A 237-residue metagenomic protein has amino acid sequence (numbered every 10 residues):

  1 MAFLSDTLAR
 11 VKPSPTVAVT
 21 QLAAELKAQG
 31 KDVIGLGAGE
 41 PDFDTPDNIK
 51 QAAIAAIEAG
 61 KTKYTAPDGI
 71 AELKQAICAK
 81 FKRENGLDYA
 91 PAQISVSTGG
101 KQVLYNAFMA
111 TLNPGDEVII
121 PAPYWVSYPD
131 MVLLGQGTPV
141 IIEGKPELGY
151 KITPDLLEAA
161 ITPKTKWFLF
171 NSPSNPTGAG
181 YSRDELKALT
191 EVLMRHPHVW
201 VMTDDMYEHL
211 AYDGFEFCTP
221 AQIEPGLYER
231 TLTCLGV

Functional and structural regions predicted by a protein language model:
S5-G99, N106: N-terminal small-domain helix-loop-helix segment of the aminotransferase-like
D88-I94, P114-E117, K164, Y228-T231: Short acidic capping loops at alpha-helix termini that bridge into adjacent secondary structure
A110-V132: Conserved PLP-anchoring active-site segment centered on the Schiff-base-forming lysine
D116, G137, L193-W200, Y228-E229: A short helix->loop->beta-strand "cap" motif at the edges of active sites that frequently abuts
L133-V140: A short helix-loop-beta submotif of the ANL/AMP-binding
G144-F215: Active-site phosphate-binding strand-loop segment of PLP-dependent enzymes
V199-W200, E216-V237: Conserved active-site segment immediately N-terminal to the catalytic lysine that forms the internal aldimine
